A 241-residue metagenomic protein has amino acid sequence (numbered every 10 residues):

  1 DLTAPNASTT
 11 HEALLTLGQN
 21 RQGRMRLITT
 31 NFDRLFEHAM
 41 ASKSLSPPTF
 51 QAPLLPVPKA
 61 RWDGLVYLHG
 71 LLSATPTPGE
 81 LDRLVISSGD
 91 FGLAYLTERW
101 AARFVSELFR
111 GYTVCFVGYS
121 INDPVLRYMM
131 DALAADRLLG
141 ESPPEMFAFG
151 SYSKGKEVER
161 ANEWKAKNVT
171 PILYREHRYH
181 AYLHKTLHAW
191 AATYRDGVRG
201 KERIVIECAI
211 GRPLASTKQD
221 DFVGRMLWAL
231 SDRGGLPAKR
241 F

Functional and structural regions predicted by a protein language model:
D1-T49: Metabolite-binding pocket within alpha/beta catalytic cores that recognizes anionic/polar moieties
L17-M25, S42-P48, P53-G64, A102-F241: SIR2/sirtuin-family catalytic core signature
T29, H69, G150: Short beta-strand/turn micro-motifs composed of small residues that flank or help shape donor/cofactor-binding pockets
F32, G70, Y119: Active-site metal-binding loops of divalent metal-dependent hydrolases
L35-H38, T75-P76, D123-V125: Short catalytic/ligand-binding loop motif for oxyanion handling, primarily in non-cytosolic enzymes, centered on
Y67-L72, T77-P78: Class I SAM-dependent methyltransferase SAM-binding "motif I" and its flanking Rossmann-like core
P78-I86: Active-site-proximal loop/helix segment associated with metal-binding centers of metalloenzymes
V85-R103, M129-D131: Active-site glycine-rich loop that binds ribose-phosphate moieties when present
